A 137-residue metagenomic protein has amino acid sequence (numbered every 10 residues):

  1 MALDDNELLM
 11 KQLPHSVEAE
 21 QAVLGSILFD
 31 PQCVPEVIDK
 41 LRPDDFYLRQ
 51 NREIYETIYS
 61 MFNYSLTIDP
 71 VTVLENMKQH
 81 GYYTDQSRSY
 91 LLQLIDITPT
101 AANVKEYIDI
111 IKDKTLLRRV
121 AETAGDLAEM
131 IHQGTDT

Functional and structural regions predicted by a protein language model:
M1-T115: Noncatalytic partner-interaction/assembly domains of nucleic-acid and motor enzyme complexes, especially the accessory
V120-G125, E129-T137: Non-catalytic interaction/clamp surfaces of large macromolecular machines
